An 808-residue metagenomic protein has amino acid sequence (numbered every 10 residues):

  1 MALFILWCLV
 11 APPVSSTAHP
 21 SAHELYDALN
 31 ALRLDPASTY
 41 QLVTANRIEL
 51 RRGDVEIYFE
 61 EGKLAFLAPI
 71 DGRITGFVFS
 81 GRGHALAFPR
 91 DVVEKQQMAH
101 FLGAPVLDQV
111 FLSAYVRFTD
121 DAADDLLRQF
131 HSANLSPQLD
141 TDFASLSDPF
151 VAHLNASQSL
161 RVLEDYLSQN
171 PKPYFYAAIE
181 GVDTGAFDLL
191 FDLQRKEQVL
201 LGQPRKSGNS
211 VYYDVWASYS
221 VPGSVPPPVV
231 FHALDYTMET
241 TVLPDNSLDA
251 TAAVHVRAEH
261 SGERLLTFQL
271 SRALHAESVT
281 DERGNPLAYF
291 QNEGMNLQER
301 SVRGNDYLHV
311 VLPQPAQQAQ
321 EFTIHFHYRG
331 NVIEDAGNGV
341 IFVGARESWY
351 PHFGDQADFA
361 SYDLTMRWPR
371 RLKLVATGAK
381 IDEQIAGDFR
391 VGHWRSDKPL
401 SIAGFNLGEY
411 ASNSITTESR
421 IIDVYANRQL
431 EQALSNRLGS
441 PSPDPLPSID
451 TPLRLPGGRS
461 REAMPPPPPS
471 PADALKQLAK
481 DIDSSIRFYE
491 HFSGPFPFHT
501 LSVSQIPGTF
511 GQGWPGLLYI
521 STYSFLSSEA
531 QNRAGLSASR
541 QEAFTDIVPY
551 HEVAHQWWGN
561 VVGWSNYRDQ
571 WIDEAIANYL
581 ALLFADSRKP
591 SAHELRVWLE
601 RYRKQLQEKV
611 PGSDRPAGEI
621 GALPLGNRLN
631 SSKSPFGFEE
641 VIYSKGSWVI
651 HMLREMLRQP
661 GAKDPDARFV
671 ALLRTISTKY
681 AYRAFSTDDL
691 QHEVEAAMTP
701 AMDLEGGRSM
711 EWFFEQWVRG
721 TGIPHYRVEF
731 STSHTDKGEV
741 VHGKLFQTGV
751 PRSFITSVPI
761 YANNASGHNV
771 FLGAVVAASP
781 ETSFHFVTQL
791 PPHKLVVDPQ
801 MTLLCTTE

Functional and structural regions predicted by a protein language model:
Y26, A31-L139, S271-F342, D388 (+2 more regions): A surface-exposed beta-strand-loop module
G103, D108-V230, L234-M238, D306-V311 (+1 more regions): Extended, low-hydrophobicity, Ser/Thr/Pro/Gly-biased non-transmembrane segments
S224-A253, R257-R264, Q269-A273, F353-Y550 (+2 more regions): Hydrophobic helix-coil surface modules that form long, contiguous segments used for peptide/substrate interaction
H260, M464-P468, A592, N630-S632 (+1 more regions): Amphipathic alpha-helical substructures
R264-L266, R272-R283, G706-M710, T721-D798: Beta-strand-rich binding/interaction modules
D450-G458, E574, N578-M652, Y680-A681: Acidic/His/Gly-enriched intrinsically disordered linker/tail segments that often contain short helix/coil "MoRF-like"
F488-E490, L536-Q607, Y643, L673: Zinc-dependent metallopeptidase catalytic helix centered on the HExxH motif and its immediate flanking segment
M801-E808: Edge beta-strands of extracellular beta-sandwich domains
